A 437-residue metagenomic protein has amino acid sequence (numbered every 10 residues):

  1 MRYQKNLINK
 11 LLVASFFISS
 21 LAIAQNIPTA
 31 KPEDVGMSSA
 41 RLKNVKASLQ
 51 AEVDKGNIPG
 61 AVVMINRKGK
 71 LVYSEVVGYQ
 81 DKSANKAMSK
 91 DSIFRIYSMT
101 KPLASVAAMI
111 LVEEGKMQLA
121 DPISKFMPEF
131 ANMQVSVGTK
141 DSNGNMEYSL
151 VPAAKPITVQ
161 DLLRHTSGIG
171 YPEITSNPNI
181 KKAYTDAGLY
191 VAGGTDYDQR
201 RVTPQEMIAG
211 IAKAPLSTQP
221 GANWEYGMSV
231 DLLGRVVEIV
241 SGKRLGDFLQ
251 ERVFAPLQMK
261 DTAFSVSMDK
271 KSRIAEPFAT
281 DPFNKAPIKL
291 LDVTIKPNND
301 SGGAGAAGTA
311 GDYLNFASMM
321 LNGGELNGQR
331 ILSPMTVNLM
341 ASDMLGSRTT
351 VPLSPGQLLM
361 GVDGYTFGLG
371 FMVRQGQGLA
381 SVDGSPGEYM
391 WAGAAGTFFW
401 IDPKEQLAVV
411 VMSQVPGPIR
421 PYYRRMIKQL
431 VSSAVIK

Functional and structural regions predicted by a protein language model:
R2-L12: Bacterial N-terminal signal peptides that target proteins for export
K10-A22: Bacterial N-terminal signal peptides
Q25-D34, G188-T195: Short, contiguous pre-domain boundary segments
I27-I96, K116-Q118, N132-D141, I288-L291 (+3 more regions): Short, conserved catalytic-motif segment at the N-terminal edge
S38, K101, T309: Short, conserved phosphate/pyrophosphate- and ester-handling motifs at nucleotide-, phospho-/glycolipid
K43-Q50, G69, F94-F126, A131 (+4 more regions): Active-site SXXK
A131-D383: Short, surface-exposed loop or secondary-structure junction motifs that flank catalytic or metal-binding residues
F399-W400, Q406-V415: Short, well-ordered beta-strand elements
